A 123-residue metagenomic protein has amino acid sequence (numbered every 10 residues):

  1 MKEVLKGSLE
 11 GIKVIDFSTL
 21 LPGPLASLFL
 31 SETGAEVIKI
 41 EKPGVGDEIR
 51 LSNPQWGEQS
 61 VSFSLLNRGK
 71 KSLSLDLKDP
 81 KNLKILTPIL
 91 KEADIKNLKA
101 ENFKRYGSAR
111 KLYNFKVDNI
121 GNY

Functional and structural regions predicted by a protein language model:
M1-Y123: N-terminal helix-loop segment corresponding to the beta1-alpha1 unit of nucleotide/adenylate-binding folds
